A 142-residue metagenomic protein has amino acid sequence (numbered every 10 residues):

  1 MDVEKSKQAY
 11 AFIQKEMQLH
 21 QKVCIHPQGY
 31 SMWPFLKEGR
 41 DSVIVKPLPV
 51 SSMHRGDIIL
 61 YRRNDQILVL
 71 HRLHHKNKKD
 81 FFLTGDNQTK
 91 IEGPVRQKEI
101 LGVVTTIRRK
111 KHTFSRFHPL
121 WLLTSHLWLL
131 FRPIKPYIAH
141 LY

Functional and structural regions predicted by a protein language model:
M1-Y142: Extended hydrophobic leader/signal-anchor segments used for secretion and membrane insertion
